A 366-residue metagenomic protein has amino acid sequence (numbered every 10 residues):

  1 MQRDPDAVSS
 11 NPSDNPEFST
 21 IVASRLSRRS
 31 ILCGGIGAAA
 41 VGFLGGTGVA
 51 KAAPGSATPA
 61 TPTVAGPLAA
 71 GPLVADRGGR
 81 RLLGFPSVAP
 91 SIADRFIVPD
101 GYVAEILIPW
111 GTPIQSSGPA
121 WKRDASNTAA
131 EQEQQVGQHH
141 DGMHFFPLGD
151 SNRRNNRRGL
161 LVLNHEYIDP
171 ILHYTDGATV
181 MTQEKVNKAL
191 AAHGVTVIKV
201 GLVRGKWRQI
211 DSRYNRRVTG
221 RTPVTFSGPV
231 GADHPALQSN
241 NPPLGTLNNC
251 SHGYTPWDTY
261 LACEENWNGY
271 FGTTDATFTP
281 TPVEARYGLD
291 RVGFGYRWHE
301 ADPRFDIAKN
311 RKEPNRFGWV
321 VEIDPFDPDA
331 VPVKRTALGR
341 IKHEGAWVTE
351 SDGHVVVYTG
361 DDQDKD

Functional and structural regions predicted by a protein language model:
M1-L26: N-terminal secretory signal peptides
S24, S30-S56: N-terminal export signals
P59-P62, G66-S117: N-terminal module-boundary/linker segments of secreted carbohydrate-active enzymes
D94-P109, P119-Q134, R204-N240, V321-I341: Blade-edge beta-strand/turn elements of extracellular beta-propeller and related beta-sheet repeat scaffolds
V136-F146, P243-T255, R340-T349: Beta-rich, blade/repeat-based domains predominating in secreted/periplasmic proteins but also intracellular
E166-A189, N268-R311: Short, conserved, GDST-rich strand-edge loop motifs in beta-rich repeat architectures
H193-G201, E284-L289, R316-F326: Beta-propeller blade signature
G272, K365-D366: Structural motif
